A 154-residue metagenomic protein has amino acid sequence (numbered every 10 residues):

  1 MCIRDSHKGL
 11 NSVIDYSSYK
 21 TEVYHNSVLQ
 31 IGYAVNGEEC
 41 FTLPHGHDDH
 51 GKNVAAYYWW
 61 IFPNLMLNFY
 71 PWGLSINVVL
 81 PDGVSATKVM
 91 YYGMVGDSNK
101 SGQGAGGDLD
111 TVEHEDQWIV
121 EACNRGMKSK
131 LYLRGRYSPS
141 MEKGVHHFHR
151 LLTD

Functional and structural regions predicted by a protein language model:
R4-D154: C-terminal catalytic domain of Rieske-type non-heme iron oxygenases
